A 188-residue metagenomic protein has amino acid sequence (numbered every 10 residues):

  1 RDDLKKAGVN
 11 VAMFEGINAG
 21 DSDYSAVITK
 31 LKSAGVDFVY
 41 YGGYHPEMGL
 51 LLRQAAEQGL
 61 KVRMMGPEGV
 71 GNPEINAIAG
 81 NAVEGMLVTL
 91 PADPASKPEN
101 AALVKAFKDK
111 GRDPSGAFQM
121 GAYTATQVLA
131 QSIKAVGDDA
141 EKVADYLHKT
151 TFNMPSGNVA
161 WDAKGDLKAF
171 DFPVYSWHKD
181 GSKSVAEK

Functional and structural regions predicted by a protein language model:
R1-K188: Extracytosolic ligand-binding ectodomains
